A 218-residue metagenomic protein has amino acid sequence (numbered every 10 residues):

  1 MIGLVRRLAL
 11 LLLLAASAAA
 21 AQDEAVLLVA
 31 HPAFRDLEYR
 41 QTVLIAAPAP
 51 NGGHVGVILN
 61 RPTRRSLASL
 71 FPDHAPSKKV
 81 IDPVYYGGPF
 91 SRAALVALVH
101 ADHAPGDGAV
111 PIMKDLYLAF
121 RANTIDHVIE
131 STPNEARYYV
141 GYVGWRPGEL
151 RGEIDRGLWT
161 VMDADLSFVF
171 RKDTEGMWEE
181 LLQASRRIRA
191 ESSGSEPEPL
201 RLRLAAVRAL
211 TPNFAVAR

Functional and structural regions predicted by a protein language model:
G3-L11: Sec-dependent signal peptide recognition, specifically the positively charged N-region followed immediately by
L11-A20: Hydrophobic h-region of N-terminal signal peptides that target proteins for export in Gram-negative bacteria
A20-L210, F214-R218: A short aromatic-anchored loop/beta-hairpin motif
